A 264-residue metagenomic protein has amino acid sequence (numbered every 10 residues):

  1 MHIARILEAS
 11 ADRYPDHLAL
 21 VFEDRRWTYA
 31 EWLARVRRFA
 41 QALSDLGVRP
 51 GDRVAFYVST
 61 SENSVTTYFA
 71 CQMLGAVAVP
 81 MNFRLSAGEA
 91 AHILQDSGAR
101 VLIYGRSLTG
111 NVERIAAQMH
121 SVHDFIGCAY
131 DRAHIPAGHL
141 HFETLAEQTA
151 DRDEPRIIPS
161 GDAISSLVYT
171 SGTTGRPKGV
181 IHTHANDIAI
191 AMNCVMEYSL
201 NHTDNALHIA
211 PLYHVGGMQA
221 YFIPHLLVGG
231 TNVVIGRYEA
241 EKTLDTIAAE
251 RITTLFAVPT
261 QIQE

Functional and structural regions predicted by a protein language model:
I3, E8, D16-S61, V65-F69 (+2 more regions): Conserved AMP-binding/adenylate-forming core of the ANL superfamily
D16, E147-Y169, R176, S199-N205: Conserved pre-ATP/AMP-binding loop-to-beta segment of ANL
T28-A30, S165-M192: Conserved AMP-binding A3 loop
D45-L46, M73-L145: Structural core segment of the AMP-binding/adenylate-forming
R53, S59-V79, F83-A87, Q95-V101 (+3 more regions): A short helix-loop-beta submotif of the ANL/AMP-binding
V58-S61, N82, L200, A210-H214: Conserved AMP-binding
S59, Y104-E113, Y238-E239, E250-E264: Adenylate-forming
I188-N205, Y213-T254: Conserved AMP-binding/adenylation subdomain of ANL enzymes
